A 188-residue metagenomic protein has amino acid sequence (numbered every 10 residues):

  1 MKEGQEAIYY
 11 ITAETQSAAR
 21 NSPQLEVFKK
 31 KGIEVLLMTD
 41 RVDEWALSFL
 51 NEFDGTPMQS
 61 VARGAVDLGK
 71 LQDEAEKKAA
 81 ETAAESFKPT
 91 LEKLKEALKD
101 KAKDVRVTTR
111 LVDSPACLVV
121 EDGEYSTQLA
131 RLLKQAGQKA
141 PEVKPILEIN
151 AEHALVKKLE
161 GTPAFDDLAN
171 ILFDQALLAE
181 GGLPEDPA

Functional and structural regions predicted by a protein language model:
M1-A188: Long, intrinsically disordered, charge-dense linkers/tails
